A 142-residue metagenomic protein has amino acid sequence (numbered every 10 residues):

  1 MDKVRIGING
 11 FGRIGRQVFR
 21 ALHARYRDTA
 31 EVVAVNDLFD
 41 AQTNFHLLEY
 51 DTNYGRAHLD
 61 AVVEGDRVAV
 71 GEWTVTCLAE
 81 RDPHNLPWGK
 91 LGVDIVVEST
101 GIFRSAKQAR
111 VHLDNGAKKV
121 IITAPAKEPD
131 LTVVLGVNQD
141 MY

Functional and structural regions predicted by a protein language model:
M1-Y142: N-terminal Rossmann-like NAD(P) cofactor-binding subdomain of oxidoreductases, focused on the glycine-rich
